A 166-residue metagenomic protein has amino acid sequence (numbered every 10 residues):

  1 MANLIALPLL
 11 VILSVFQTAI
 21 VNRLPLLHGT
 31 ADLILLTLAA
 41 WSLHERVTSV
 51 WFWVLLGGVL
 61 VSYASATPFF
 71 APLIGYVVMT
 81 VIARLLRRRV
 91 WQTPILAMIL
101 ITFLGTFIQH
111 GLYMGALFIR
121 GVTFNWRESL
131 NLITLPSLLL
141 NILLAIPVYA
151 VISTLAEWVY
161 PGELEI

Functional and structural regions predicted by a protein language model:
M1-I166: Terminal, non-globular segments
